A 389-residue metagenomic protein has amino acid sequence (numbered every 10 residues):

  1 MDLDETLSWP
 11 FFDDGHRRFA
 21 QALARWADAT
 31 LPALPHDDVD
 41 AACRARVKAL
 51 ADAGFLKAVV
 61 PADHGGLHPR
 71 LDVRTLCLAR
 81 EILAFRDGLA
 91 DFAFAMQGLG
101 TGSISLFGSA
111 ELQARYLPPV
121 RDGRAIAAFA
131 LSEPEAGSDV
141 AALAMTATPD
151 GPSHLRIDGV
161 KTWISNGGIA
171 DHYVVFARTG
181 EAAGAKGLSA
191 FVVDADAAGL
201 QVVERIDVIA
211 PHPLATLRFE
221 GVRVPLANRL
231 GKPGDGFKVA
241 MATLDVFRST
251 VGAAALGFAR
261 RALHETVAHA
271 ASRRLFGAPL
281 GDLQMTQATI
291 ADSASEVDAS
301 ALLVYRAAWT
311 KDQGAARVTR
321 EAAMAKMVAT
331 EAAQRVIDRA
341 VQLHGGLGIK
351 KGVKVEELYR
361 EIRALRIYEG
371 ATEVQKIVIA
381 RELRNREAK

Functional and structural regions predicted by a protein language model:
M1-F85, F107-L112, P119, G123 (+3 more regions): Alpha-helical interface subdomain recognition
G88-E111, G137, G151: N-terminal glycine-rich flavin-associated loop
A136-D139, L155: Hydrophobic, small-residue-rich alpha-helical packing segments that form membrane-like cores
A142, D196-P225: Flexible, small-/acidic-enriched active-site or ligand-binding loops
M145-T148: A structural signal for short hydrophobic beta-strand segments in well-ordered beta-sheet cores
H154, D158-Q201: A short core secondary-structure module
E220-V239: Long, acidic (Asp/Glu-rich), low-complexity accessory segments flanking structured domains
